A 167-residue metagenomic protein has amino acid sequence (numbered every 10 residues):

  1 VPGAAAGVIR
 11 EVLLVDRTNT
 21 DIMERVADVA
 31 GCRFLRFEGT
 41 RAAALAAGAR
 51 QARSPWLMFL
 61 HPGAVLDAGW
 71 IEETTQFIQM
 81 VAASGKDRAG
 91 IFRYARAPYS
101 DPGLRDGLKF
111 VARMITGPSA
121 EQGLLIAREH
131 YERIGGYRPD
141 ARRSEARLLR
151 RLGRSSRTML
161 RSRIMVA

Functional and structural regions predicted by a protein language model:
V1-I9: Short, acidic, metal-binding catalytic loop of nucleotide-sugar glycosyltransferases
L13-M23, A64: A conserved acidic beta->alpha catalytic loop
M23, F37-A52: Glycine-rich, basic loop-to-helix element that forms the pyrophosphate-binding segment of sugar-nucleotide handling
L57: Short aromatic/hydrophobic "clamp" motif used to bind/position activated sugar donors
H61-V65, G69: The conserved acidic donor/metal-binding loop of glycosyltransferases
G69-D101: Conserved donor NDP-sugar-binding/catalytic core segment of glycosyltransferases
G85-A97, K109-I126, E132-R133: A recurrent flexible, glycine/aromatic-enriched loop bordering the glycosyltransferase active site that acts as
H130-I134, D140-M159: A short, conserved alpha-helix in the catalytic core of glycosyltransferases
